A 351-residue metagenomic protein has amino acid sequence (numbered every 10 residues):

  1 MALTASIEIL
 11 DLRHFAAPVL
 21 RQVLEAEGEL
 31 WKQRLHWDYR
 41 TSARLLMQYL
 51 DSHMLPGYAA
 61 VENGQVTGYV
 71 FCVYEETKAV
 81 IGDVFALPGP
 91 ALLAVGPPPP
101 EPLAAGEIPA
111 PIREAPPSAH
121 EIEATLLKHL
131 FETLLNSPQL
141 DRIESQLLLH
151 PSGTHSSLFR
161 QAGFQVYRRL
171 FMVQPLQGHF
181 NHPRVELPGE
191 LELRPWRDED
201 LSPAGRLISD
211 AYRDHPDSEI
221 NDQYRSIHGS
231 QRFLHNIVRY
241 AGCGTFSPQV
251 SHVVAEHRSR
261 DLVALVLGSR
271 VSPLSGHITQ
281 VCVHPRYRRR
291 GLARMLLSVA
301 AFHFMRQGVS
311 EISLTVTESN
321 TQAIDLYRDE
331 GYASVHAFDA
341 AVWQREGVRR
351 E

Functional and structural regions predicted by a protein language model:
M1-L3, T77-K78, P88-G96, A104 (+3 more regions): Acyl-donor-binding surface of acyltransferase catalytic domains
L3-L24, E192-E219: A short beta-loop-alpha structural element at the N-terminal edge of CoA-dependent acyl/N-acetyltransferase catalytic
R34-G57, D222-R258: Active-site rim helix/loop that mediates acceptor-substrate recognition in acyltransferases
A43-L93, E114-L127, V266-S275: Conserved donor-binding loop and adjoining core beta-sheet/short helix segment in diverse acyl/aminoacyl transferases
S118-E132, V283, R289-F302, R328-D329: Conserved acetyl-CoA-binding loop-helix of GNAT-fold acetyltransferases
I143-L147, I278, I312-V316: Conserved hydrophobic beta-strand within the GNAT/NAT acetyltransferase core sheet that lines the active-site cleft
L149-R168, R294, S319-H336: Conserved active-site alpha-helix within GNAT-family acetyltransferase domains
R168-L191, S310-T321, E330, H336-E351: C-terminal "cap" of GNAT-fold acetyltransferases
